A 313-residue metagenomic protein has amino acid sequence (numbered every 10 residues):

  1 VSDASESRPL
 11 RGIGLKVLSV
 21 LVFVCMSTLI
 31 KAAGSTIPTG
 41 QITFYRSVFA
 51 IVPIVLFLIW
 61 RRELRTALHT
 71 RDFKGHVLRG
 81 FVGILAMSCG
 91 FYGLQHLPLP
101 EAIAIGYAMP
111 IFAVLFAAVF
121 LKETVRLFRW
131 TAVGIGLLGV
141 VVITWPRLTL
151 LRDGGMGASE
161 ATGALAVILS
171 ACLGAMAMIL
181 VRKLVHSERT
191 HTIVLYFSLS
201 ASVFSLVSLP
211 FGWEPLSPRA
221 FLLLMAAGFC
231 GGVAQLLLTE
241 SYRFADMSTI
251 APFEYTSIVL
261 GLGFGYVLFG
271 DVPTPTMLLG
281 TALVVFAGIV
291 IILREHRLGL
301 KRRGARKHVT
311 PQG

Functional and structural regions predicted by a protein language model:
V1-L15, V114-I168, C172, V285-G313: Juxtamembrane helix-loop boundary signature in multi-pass membrane transporters
V1-L18, I51-L78, L151-S159, H186-E188 (+3 more regions): Membrane-interface interhelical linkers
I13-L18, T70-F81, V125-L138, G163-A164 (+2 more regions): Cytoplasmic-side transmembrane-helix entry/capping segments in multi-pass membrane proteins
V22-C25, R62-E101, G106, V142 (+1 more regions): Specific transmembrane alpha-helical segments of multi-pass solute transporters/efflux pumps, especially DMT/EamA
V22-F49, M176-S200: Juxtamembrane helix-loop-helix junctions in multi-pass membrane proteins
T28-T39, Q95, W145-E160, L209-M225 (+2 more regions): Membrane-interface helix termini and inter-helical loops of multi-pass transporters
A102-A108, L184-S200, Q235-Y266: Helix-helix packing/entry segments at the starts of transmembrane helices
P110-G134, V259-L278: C-terminal transmembrane-helix exit sites in multi-pass transporters
